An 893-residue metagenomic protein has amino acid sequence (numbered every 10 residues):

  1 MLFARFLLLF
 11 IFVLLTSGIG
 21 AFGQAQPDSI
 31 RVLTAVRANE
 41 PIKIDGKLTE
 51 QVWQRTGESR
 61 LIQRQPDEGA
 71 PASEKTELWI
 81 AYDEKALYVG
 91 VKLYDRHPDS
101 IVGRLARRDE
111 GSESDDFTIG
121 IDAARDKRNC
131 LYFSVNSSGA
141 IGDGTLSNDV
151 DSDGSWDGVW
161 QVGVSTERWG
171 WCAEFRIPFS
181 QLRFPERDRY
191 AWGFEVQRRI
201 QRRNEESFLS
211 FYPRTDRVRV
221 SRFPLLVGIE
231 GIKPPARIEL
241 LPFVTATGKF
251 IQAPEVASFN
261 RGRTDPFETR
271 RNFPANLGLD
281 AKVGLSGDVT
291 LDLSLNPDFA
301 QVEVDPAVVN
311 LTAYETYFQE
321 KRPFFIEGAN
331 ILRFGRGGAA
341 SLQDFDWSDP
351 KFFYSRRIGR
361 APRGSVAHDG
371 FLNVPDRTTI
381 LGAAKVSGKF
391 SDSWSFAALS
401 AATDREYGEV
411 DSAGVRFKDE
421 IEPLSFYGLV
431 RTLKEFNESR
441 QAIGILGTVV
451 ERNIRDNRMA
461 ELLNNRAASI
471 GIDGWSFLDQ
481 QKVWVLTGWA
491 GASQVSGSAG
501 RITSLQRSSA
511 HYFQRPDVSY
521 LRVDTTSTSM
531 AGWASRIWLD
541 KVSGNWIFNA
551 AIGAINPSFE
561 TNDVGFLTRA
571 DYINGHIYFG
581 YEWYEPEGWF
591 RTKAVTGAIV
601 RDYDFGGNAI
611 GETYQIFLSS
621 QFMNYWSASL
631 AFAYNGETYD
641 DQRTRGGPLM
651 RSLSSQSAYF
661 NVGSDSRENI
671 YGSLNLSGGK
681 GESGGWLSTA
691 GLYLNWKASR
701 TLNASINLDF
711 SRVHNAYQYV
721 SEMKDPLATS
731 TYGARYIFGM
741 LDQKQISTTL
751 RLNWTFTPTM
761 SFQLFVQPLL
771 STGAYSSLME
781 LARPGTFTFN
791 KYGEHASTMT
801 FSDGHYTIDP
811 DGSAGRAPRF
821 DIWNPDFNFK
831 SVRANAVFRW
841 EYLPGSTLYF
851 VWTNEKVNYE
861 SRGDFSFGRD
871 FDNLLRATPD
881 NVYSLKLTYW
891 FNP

Functional and structural regions predicted by a protein language model:
M1-F6: Positively charged n-region of N-terminal signal peptides that target proteins for export
L7-G18: Bacterial N-terminal signal peptides
L7-L9, I30, S73-K75, S114 (+12 more regions): Short beta-strand-initiation
G23-E435, I445, A877: Structural preference for beta-rich elements and adjacent junctions enriched in aromatics
I101-V102, P254-V256, E409-A413, R455-R458 (+4 more regions): Short acidic, glycine/proline-rich loop/turn micro-motifs
P234-D292, T403, Y427-L521, E585 (+4 more regions): Surface-exposed extracellular loop regions of Gram-negative outer-membrane beta-barrel proteins
E268-T269, T312, V374, R416-P423 (+6 more regions): Alpha-helix capping and helix-loop boundary segments enriched in small/acidic/polar residues
T379-L381, S387, W475, D479 (+1 more regions): Exposed, low-structure sequence patches enriched in small/polar residues
